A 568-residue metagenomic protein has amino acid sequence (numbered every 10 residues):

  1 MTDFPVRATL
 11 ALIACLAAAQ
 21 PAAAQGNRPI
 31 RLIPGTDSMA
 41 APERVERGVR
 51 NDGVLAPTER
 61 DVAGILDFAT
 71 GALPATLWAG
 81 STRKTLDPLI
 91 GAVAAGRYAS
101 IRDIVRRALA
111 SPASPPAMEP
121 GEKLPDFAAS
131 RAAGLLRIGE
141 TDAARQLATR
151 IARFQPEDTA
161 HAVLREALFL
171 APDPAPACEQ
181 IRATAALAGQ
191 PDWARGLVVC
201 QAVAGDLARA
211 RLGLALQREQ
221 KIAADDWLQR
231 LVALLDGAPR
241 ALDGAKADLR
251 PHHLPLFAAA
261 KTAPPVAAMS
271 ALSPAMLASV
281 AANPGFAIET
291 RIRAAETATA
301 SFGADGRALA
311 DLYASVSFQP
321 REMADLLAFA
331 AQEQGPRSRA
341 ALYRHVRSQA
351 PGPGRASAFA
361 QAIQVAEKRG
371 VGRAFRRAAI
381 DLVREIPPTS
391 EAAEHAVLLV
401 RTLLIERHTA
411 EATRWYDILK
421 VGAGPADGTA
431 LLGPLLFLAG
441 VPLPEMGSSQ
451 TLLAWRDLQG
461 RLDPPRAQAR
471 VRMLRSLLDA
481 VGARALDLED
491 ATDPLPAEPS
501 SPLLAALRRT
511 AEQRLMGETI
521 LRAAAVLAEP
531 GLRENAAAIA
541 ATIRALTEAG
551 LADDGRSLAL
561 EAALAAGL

Functional and structural regions predicted by a protein language model:
G26-P125, A298-Q349, P442-G517: Terminal, intrinsically disordered low-complexity segments enriched in charged/polar and proline residues
T70-G80, L109-P120, Q146-P156, I181-Q190 (+17 more regions): Solenoid-like repeat scaffolds
P120-A129, R153-V163, L187-G196, I222-Q229 (+11 more regions): Generic helix N-cap/helix-start motif at coil->alpha-helix transitions
G134, V163-L168, C200-Q201, T402 (+1 more regions): Residue-level signature for tetratricopeptide repeat
I138, A171-P172, A204, E406 (+1 more regions): Structural motif corresponding to the intra-repeat A-B loop/turn of tetratricopeptide repeats
T141-A144, P174-C178, A208-G213, T409-W415 (+1 more regions): Solenoid-repeat scaffolds in large eukaryotic assemblies
P176-M269: Extended amphipathic alpha-helical segments with heptad-repeat/coiled-coil character used for oligomerization, fusion
Q229-A412: Long, internal scaffold/assembly segments composed of regular secondary structure
